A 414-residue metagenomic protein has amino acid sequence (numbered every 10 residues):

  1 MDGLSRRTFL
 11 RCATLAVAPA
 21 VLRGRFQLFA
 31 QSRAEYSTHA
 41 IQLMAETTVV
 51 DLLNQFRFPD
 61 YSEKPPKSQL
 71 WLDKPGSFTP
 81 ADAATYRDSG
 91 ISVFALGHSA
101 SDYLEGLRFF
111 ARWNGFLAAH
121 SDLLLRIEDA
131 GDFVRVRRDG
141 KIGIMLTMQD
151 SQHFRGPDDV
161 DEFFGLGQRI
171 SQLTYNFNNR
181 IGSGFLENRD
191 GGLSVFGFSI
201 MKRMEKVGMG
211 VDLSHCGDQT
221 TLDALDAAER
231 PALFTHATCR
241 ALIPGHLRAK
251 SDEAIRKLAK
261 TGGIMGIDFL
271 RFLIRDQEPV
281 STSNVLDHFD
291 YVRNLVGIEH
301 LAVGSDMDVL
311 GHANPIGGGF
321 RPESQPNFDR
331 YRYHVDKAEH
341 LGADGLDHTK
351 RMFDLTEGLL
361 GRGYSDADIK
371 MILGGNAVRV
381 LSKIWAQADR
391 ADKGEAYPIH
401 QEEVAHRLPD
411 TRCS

Functional and structural regions predicted by a protein language model:
G3-R189, P244-G266, L270-S414: N-terminal hydrophobic targeting/anchoring segments and the immediately downstream early-domain regions of hydrolases
Q152-F154, E162-R248: Divalent metal-binding pocket/active-site signature
